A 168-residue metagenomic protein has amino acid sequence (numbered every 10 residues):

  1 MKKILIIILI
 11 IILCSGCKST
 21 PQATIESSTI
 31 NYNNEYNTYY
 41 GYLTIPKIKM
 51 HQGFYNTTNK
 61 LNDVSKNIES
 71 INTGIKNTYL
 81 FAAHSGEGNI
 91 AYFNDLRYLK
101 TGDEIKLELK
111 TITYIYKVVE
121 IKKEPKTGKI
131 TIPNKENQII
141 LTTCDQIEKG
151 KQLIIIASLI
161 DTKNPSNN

Functional and structural regions predicted by a protein language model:
M1-T20: Sec-dependent N-terminal signal peptides of Gram-positive bacterial secreted proteins and lipoproteins
C17-N168: Solvent-exposed, non-transmembrane regions of membrane-associated and secreted proteins
